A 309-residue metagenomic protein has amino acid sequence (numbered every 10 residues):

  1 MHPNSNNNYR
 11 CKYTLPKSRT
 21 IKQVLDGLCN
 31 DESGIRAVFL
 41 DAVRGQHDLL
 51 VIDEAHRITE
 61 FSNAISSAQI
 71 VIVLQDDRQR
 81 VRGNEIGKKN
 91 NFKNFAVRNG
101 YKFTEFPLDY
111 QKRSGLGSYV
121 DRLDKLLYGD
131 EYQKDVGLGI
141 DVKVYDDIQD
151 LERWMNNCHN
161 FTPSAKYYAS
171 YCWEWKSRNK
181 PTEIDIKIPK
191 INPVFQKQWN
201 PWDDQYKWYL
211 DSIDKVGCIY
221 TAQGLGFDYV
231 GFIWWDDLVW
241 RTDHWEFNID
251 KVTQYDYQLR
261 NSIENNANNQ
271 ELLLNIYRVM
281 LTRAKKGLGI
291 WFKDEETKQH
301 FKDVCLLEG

Functional and structural regions predicted by a protein language model:
H2-L50: Inter-Walker segment of RecA-like/P-loop motor cores
H2-N4, K17-I21, I35-F39, R57-E60 (+5 more regions): Flexible loop/turn segments at secondary-structure boundaries
R36-D41, E60-N63, F95-A96, M155-C158 (+2 more regions): Generic recognition of flexible, low-complexity loop/linker segments
L49-D53, I72, Y168, G231-I233: Structural motif
I52-L108: Signature of the SF2 helicase/ATPase Hel1-core->accessory helical subdomain module
I72, K215-G309: C-terminal accessory regions
R82, I86-G87, V97-R122, L126-E246: Conserved helicase/translocase motor-coupling segment
K88-V97, P181-I186, Q299-G309: Short, aromatic/basic amphipathic alpha-helical patches
